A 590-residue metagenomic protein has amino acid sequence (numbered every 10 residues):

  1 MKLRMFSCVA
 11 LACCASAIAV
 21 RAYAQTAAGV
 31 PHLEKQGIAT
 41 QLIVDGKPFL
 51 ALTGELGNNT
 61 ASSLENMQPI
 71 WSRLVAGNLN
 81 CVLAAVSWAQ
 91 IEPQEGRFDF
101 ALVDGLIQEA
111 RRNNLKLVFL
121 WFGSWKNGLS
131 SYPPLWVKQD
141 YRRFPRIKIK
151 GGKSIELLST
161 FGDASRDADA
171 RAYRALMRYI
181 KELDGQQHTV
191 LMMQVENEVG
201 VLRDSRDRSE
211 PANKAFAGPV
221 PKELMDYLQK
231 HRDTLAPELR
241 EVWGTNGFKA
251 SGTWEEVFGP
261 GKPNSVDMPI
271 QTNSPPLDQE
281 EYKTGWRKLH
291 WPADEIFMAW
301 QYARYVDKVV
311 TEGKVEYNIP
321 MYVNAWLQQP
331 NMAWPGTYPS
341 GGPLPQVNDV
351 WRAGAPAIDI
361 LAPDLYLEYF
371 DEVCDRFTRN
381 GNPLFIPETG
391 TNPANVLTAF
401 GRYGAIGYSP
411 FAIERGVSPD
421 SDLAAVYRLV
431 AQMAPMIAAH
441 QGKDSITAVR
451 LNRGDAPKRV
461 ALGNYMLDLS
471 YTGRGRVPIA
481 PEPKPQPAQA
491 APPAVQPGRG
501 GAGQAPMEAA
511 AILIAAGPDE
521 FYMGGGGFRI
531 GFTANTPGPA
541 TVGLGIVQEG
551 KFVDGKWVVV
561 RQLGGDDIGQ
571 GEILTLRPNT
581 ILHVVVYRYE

Functional and structural regions predicted by a protein language model:
A24-N80: N-terminal carbohydrate-binding accessory modules
A51-S63, A85-V103, K150-R171, K283-A303 (+3 more regions): The substrate-binding groove and active-site-proximal loops of carbohydrate-active enzymes, especially glycoside
T60-A76, P339-G354, F370-V373, V396: Short, acidic/polar
N66-Y141, Y302-E316: Aromatic-lined substrate-binding rim segments of carbohydrate-active enzymes
L115, V306-I319, Q346-H440: Catalytic-core region of carbohydrate-active enzymes that cleave or remodel glycosidic bonds
R142-N348: Polysaccharide-binding and catalytic clefts of secreted carbohydrate-active enzymes
L397-P537: Aromatic- and carboxylate-lined catalytic core of secreted/periplasmic carbohydrate-active enzymes
K484-M507, D519-E590: C-terminal beta-sandwich/jelly-roll accessory domains of carbohydrate-active enzymes
